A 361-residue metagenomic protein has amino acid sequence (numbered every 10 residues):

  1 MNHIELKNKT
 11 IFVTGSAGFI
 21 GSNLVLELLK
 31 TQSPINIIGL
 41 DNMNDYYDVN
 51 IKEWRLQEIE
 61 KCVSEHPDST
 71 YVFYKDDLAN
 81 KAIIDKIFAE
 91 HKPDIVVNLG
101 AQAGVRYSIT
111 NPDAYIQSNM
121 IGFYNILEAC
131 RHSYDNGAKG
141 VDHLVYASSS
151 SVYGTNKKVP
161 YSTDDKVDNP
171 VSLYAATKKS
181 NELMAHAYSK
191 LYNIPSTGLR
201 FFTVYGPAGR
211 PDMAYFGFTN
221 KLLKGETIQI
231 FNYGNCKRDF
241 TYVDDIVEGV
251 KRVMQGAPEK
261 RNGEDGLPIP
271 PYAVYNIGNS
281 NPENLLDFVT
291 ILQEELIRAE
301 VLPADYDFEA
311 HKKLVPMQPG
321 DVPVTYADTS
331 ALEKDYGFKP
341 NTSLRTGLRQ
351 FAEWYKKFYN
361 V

Functional and structural regions predicted by a protein language model:
M1-I4, N8, L26-E27, P67-S69 (+3 more regions): C-terminal substrate-binding subdomain of Rossmann-fold SDR/epimerase-dehydratase oxidoreductases
M1-V204, E283, I291, Q350: N-terminal Rossmann-like NAD(P)+-binding domain of SDR-like oxidoreductases, especially those catalyzing
I83, A114, I121, K166 (+5 more regions): Residue-level recognition of oxygen-bearing side chains
R106, Y188-L191, P207, K221 (+2 more regions): Histidine kinase transmitter module recognition
V145, G154-K158, N193, G209 (+2 more regions): Proline-centered turn/helix-capping motifs that create local helix->coil transitions or kinks
G206, R210, D239-Y242: Active-site helix-initiating loop/hinge in glycosyltransferases
